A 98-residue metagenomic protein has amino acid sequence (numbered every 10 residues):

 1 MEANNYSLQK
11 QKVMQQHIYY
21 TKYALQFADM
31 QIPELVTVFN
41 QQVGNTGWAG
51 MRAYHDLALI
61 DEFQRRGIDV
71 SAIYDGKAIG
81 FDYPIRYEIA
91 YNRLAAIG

Functional and structural regions predicted by a protein language model:
E2-G98: Extended, charge-rich alpha-helical interface modules
